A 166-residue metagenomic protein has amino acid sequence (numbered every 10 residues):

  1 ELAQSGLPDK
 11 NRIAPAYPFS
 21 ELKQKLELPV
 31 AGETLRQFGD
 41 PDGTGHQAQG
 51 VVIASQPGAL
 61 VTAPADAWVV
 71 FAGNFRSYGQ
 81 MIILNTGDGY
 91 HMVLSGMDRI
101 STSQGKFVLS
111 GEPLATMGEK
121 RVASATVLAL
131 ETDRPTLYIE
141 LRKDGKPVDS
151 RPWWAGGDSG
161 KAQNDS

Functional and structural regions predicted by a protein language model:
E1-A72, R76-Y78, I83-N85, A125-A155 (+1 more regions): Extracytoplasmic/periplasmic cell wall- or extracellular glycan-interacting regions that localize and scaffold envelope
T34, A67-V69, G105-M117: A structural signal for short beta-strand/turn segments enriched in small hydrophobics and glycine
G39, N74, E112-P113, E119: Short, surface-exposed secondary-structure boundary micro-motifs
V52, V93-G96, T116: Conserved beta-strand positions that form and line the central face of beta-propeller blades
G87, M97, K120, R142-D144: Short, loop-centered acidic/histidine patches that primarily coordinate divalent metals
Y90-G111: Short histidine-centered loop motifs in beta-beta connectors
S101-S103, P113, E119-S124, A129-D133: Short glycine/proline-centered loop/turn elements that form peptide/ligand docking sites
